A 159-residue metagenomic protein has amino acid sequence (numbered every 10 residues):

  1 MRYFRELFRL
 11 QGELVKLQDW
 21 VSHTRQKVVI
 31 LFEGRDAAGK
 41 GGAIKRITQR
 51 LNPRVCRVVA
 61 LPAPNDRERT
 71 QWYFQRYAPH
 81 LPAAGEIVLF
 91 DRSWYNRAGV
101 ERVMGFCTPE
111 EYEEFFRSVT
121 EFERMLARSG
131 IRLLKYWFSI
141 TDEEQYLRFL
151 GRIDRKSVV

Functional and structural regions predicted by a protein language model:
M1-R9: Charged, amphipathic alpha-helical linker segments immediately N-terminal to NTP-binding catalytic cores
E6, R54-T120: Conserved nucleotide-sensing/catalytic segment adjacent to the nucleotide-binding pocket in NTP-handling enzymes
G12-S22: Pre-Walker A adenine-sensing motif
S22-H23, Q49-P53, R67, P79-A83 (+1 more regions): Conserved catalytic network of the ASCE P-loop NTPase/AAA+ motor domain
T24-I30, A84-G85: Pre-Walker A (Motif I) flank of P-loop NTPase domains
I30-T48: Glycine-rich phosphate-binding P-loop
D91-S93, S129-R148: Conserved phosphate-donor/acceptor-positioning beta-strand/loop module used by diverse small-molecule
V158-V159: Conserved small/polar residues in nucleotide/adenosyl-binding loops
